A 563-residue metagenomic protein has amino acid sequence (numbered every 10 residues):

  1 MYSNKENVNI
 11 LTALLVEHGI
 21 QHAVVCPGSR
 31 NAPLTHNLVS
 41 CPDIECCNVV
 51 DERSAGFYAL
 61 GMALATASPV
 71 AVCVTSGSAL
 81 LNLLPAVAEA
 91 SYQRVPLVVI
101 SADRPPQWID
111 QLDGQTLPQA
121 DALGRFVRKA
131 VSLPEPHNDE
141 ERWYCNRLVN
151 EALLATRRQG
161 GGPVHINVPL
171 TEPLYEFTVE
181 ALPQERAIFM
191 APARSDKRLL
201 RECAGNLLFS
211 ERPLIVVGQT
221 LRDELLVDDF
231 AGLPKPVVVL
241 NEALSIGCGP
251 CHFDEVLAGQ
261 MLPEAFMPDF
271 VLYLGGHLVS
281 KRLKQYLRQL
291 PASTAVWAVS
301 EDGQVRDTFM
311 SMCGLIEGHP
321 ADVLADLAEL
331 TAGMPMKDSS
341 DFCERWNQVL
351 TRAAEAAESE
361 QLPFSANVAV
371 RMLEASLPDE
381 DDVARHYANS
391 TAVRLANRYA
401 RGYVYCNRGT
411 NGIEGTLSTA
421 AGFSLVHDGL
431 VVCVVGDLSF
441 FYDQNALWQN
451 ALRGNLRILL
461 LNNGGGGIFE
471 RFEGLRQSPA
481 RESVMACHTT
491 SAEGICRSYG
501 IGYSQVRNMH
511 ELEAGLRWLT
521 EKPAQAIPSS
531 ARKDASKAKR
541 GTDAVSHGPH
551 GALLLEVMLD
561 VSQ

Functional and structural regions predicted by a protein language model:
M1-Y2, L133, L287-T391, E493-I495 (+4 more regions): Phosphate/pyrophosphate-binding active-site segments
N4-A88: N-terminal cofactor/phosphate-binding cores enriched in small/glycine residues, especially glycine-rich loops such as
V8-L11, V16, C26-R30, L34-V39 (+1 more regions): Active-site diphosphate/adenylate-binding microenvironment
Q21-V24, E45-C47, A65-R104, M267-G275 (+2 more regions): A short, small-residue-rich loop immediately preceding and capping a beta-strand
N82, V217-W297, V305-T308, R401-H427 (+2 more regions): Glycine-rich, anion-gripping cofactor-binding loops and their flanking helix/strand elements in enzyme active sites
I100, Q107-A120, N397-I527, R532 (+1 more regions): Thiamine diphosphate
S101-A152, L240-N347, N450, F472-E473: Glycine-rich, acidic loop regions that bind phosphate or pyrophosphate groups
L148-E151, A155-S210: Conformationally flexible catalytic loops at phosphate/diphosphate-handling active centers
